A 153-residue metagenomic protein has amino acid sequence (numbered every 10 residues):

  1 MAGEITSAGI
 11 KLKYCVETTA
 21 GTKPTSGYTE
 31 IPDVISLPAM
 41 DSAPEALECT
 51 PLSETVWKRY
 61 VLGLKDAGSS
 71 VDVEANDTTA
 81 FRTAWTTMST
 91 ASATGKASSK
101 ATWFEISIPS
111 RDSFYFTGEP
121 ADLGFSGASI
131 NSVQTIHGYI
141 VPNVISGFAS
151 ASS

Functional and structural regions predicted by a protein language model:
M1-T6, F148-S153: Compositionally biased, intrinsically disordered low-complexity segments enriched in polar/Pro/Gly and often Gln
A2-D77, T117-Q134: Solvent-exposed edge beta-strands and adjacent loop segments that serve as assembly or binding interfaces
Y14-V16, K23-P24, F81-M88, I140: Extended hydrophobic/Leu-rich segments
G21, R82, G147-S150: Intrinsically disordered, low-complexity acidic/polar segments
N76-A80, I145: Acidic glycine-/aspartate-rich tracts in secreted/extracellular proteins
R82-T117, A121: Short, acidic/charged, Gly/Pro-enriched secondary-structure junctions
T87-S92, T135-G138, S152-S153: Short intrinsically disordered coil segments
E105-S150: Short beta-strand and beta-hairpin "edge-sheet" elements
